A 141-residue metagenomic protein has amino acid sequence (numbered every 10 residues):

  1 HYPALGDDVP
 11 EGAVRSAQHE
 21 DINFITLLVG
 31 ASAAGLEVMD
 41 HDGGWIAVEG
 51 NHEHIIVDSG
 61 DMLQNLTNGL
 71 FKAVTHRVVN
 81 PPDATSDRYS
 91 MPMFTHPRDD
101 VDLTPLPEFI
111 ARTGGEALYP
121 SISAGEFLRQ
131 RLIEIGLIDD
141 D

Functional and structural regions predicted by a protein language model:
H1-D141: C-terminal flanking tails of non-heme Fe-dependent oxygenases
